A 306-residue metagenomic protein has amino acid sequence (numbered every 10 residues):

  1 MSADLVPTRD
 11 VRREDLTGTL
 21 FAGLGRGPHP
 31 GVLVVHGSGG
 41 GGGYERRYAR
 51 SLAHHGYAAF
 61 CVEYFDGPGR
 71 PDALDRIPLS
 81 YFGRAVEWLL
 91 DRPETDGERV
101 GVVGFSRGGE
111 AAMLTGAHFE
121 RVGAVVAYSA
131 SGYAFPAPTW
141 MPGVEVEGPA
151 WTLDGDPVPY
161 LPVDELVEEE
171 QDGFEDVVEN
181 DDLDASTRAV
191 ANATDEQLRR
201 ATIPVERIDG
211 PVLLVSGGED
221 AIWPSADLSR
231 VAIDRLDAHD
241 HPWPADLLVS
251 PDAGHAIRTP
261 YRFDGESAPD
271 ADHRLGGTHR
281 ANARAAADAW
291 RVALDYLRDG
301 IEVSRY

Functional and structural regions predicted by a protein language model:
M1-P30: N-terminal cap/lid segment of alpha/beta-hydrolase-fold proteins
G27-H29, V34-P71, A221-S225: Short substrate-entry loop that stabilizes the transition state in hydrolases
G39-Y44, R84-E165, A185-E196: Primarily recognizes the serine-hydrolase "nucleophile elbow" in alpha/beta-hydrolase and SGNH/GDSL folds
F60-V62, Y128, L248-S250: The conserved SAM/SAH-binding core of class I Rossmann-like methyltransferase domains, concentrating on the hydrophobic
Y64-G97: Catalytic nucleophile-loop/oxyanion-hole region of alpha/beta-hydrolase and closely related hydrolase-like folds
V163-A256: Serine-hydrolase catalytic core
R230, P242-Y306: C-terminal catalytic histidine-bearing segment of alpha/beta-hydrolase fold enzymes
